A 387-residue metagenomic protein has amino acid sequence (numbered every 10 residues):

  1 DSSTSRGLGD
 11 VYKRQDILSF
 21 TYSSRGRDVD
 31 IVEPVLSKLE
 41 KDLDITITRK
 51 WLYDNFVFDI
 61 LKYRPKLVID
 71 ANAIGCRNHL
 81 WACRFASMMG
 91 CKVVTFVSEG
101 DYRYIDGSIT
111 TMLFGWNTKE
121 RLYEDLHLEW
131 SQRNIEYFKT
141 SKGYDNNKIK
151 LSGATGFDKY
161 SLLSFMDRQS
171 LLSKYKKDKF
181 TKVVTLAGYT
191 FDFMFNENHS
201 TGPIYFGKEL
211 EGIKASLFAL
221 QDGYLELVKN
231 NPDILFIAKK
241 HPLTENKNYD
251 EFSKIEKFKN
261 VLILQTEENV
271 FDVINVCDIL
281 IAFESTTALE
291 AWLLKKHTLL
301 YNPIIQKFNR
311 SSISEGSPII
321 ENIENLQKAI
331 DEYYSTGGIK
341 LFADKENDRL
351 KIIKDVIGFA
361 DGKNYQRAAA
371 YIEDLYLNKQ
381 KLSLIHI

Functional and structural regions predicted by a protein language model:
D1-Y12, I385-H386: Single conserved hydrophobic/aromatic residue that forms the stacking wall/gate of nucleotide- or nucleobase-binding
G7, R64, Y123, N275-V276: Alpha-helix C-terminal capping/helix-to-coil transition sites in glycosyltransferase folds
L18-L163, Y189, A288: Active-site and donor-binding regions of nucleotide-sugar-utilizing enzymes
K139, G143, T266-S312: A donor-sugar binding/catalytic signature common to diverse glycosyltransferases and related nucleotide-sugar
K148, L293-F342: Nucleotide-sugar donor-binding patch of glycosyltransferase catalytic domains
D158-F252: Conserved catalytic-core segment of nucleotide-activated headgroup transferases in glycan assembly
D250-T266: Nucleotide-activated donor-binding/catalytic signature segment of Leloir-type glycosyltransferases, i.e., the conserved
A329-I385: C-terminal amphipathic helix plus adjacent low-complexity, charged tail appended to glycosyltransferase catalytic
